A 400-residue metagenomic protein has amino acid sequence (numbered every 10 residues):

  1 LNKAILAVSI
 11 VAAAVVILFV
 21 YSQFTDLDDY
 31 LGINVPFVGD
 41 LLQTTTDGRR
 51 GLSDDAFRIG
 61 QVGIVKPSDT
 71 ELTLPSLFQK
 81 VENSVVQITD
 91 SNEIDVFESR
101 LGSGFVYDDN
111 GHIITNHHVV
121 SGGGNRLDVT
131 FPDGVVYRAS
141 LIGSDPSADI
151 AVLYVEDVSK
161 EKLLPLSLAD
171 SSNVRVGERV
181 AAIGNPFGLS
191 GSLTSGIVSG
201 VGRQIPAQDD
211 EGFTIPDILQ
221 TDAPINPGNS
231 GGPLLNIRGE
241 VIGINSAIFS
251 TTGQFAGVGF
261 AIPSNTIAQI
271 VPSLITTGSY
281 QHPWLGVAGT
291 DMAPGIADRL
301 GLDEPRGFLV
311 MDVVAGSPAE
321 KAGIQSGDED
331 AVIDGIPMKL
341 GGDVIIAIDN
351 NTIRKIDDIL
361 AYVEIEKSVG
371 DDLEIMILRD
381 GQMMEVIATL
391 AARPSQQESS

Functional and structural regions predicted by a protein language model:
L1-R50, S76, S140, Y154 (+2 more regions): C-terminal recognition in membrane/secretory proteostasis and scaffolding
A4, K66-S76, D90-N110, V135-R138 (+5 more regions): A conserved glycine-rich beta-strand in the N-terminal activation segment of trypsin-fold
I5-I10, R100-G104, L166-D170, L219-L235 (+1 more regions): Gly/Ser-rich catalytic serine loop of serine hydrolases
F24, D28-Y30, E93-E98, V119-L127 (+5 more regions): Active-site loop architecture of trypsin-fold serine endopeptidases
F24-F97, S103, H117, G124 (+2 more regions): N-terminal activation segment of mature serine protease catalytic domains
N83-I88, G104, G111-T115, A139 (+17 more regions): Terminal peptide-recognition signature
S91-R100, D108-G191, I353-R354, Q382-V386 (+1 more regions): Conserved active-site neighborhood of the chymotrypsin/trypsin-like protease fold
Y107-D108, V120-S121, L168, V174 (+4 more regions): Short, well-ordered loop/turn sites that connect or cap secondary structure elements
